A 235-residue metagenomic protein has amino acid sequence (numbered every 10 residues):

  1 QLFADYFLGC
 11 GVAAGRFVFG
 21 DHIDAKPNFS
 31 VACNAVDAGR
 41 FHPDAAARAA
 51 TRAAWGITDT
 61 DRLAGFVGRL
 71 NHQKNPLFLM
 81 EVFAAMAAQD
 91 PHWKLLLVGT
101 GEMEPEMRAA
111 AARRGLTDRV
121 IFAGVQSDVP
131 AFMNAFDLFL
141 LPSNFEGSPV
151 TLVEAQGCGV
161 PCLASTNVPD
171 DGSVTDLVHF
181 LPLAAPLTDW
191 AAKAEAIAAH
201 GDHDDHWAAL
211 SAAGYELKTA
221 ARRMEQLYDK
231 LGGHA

Functional and structural regions predicted by a protein language model:
L2-H42: A short, active-site helix/loop in glycosyltransferases that binds the activated sugar's phosphate group
H42-I57: A short helix/loop element that forms part of the nucleotide-sugar donor recognition site in Leloir-type
A53-A54, T58-R62, P76-I121, G233-A235: A conserved nucleotide-sugar
V125, N144: Aromatic "clamp/platform" in nucleotide-sugar-dependent glycosyltransferases that forms part of the donor/acceptor
P161-S165, D170: Short hydrophobic beta-strand element within catalytic cores of glycosyltransferases and related nucleotide-activated
D171-H200: Change "using UDP/GDP/dTDP sugars" to "using nucleotide sugars
D202-A235: A charged, aromatic-enriched C-terminal amphipathic alpha-helix characteristic of glycosyltransferases across folds
